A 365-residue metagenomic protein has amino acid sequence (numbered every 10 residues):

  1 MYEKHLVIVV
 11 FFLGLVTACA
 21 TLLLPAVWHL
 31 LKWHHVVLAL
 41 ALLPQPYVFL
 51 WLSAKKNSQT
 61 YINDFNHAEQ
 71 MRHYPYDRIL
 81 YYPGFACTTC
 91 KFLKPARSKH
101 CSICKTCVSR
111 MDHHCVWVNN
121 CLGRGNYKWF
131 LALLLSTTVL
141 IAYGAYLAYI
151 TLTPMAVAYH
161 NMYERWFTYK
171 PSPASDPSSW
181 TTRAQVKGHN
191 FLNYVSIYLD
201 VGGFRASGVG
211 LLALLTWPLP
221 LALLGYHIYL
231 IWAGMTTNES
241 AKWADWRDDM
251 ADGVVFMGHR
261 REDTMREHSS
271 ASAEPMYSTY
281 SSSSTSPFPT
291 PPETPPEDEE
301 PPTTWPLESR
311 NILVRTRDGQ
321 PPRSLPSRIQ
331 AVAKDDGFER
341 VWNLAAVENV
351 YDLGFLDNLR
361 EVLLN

Functional and structural regions predicted by a protein language model:
M1-S98, H114, V118-N365: Membrane-associated feature with strongest affinity for ZDHHC
K99, I103-C107, H113: General zinc-binding finger modules coordinated by cysteine/histidine
